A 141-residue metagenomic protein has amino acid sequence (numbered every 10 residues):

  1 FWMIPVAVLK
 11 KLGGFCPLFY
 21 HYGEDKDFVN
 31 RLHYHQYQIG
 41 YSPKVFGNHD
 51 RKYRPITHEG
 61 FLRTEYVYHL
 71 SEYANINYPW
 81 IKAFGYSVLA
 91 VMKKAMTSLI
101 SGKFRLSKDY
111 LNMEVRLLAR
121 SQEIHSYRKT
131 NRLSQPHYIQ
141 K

Functional and structural regions predicted by a protein language model:
F1-G13, L18-F46: A short, conserved alpha-helix in the catalytic core of glycosyltransferases
A7, K11, R31, L70 (+2 more regions): Residue-level signal for well-ordered alpha-helical scaffold segments within enzymatic catalytic domains
G14-P17, K52, K93: A broad detector of the eukaryotic-type serine/threonine protein kinase catalytic domain
Y20, E24-D27, H33, Y78 (+3 more regions): Short linear sequence elements within intrinsically disordered, low-complexity coil regions
Y22, T57-F61, F104: Flexible, glycine- and charge-enriched loops at secondary-structure boundaries
D27-N30, R54-P55, T97-S101: Surface-exposed beta-strand edges and their flanking turn/coil or helix-capping segments
R31-Y86: A contiguous binding-surface segment within folded domains or other stable secondary-structure elements
L62-V67, W80-K141: Non-catalytic, C-terminal membrane-associated alpha-helical segments of glycosyltransferases
